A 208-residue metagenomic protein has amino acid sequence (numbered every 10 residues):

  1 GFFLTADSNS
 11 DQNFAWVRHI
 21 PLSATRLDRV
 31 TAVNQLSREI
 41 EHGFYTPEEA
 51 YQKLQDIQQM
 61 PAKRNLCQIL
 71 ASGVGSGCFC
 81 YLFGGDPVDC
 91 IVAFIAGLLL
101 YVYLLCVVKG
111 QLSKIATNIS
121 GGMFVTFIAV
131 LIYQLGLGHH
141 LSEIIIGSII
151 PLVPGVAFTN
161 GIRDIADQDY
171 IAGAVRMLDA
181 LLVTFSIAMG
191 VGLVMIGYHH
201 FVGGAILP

Functional and structural regions predicted by a protein language model:
G1-L66: Membrane-embedded alpha-helical signal segments
R18-P21, F83-V88, H140-I144, A205-P208: Interfacial loop-to-helix junctions that mark the boundaries of transmembrane helices in multi-pass membrane
T25, H42, T46, I91 (+5 more regions): Catalytic cores of large soluble enzymes that bind and process phosphate-bearing ligands
T46-E49, A62, G75, P154 (+1 more regions): Juxtamembrane loop-helix boundary motifs flanking transmembrane segments in multi-pass membrane proteins
E48, D89, V156-N160: Short helix-terminus and kink motifs of transmembrane alpha helices, predominantly at the cytoplasmic interface
A62-S142, P154: Core alpha-helical transmembrane segments of integral membrane proteins
Q134-P208: Generic detector of multi-pass transmembrane helix bundles and their immediately adjacent loops in polytopic membrane
